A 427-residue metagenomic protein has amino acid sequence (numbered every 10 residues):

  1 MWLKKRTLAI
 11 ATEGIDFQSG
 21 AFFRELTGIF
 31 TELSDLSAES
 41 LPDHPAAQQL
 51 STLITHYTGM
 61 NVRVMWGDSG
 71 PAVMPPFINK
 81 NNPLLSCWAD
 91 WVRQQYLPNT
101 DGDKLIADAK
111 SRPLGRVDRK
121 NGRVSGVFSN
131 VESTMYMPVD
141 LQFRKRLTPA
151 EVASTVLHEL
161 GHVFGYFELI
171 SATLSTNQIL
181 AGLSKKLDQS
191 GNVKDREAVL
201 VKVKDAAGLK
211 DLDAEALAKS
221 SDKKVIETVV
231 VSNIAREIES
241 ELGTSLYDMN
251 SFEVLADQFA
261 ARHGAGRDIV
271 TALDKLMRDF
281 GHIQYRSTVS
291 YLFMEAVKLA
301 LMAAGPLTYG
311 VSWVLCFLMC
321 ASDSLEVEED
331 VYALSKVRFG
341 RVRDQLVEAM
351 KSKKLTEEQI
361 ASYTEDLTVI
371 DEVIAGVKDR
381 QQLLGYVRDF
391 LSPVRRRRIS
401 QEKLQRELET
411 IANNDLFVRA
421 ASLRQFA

Functional and structural regions predicted by a protein language model:
M1-D108: A metal-dependent hydrolase signature that marks the N-terminal structural subdomain at the beginning of catalytic folds
M1-E39, Q189, D195, V229 (+1 more regions): Cytosolic-facing loops and C-terminal tails of multi-pass membrane proteins
M74-V117, G182-A235: Charged, glycine/proline-rich intrinsically disordered loops and linkers
F77-A153, L160-I170: Active-site scaffold of zinc-dependent metalloenzymes
A150, L157-L180, A198, H263-D268: Catalytic Zn2+-binding segment of zinc metalloproteases
S154-L160, K210-D213: Non-transmembrane
G191-V201, D205-D213, L217-S290: Short helix/loop segments within enzyme catalytic domains that coordinate or immediately flank catalytic cofactors
